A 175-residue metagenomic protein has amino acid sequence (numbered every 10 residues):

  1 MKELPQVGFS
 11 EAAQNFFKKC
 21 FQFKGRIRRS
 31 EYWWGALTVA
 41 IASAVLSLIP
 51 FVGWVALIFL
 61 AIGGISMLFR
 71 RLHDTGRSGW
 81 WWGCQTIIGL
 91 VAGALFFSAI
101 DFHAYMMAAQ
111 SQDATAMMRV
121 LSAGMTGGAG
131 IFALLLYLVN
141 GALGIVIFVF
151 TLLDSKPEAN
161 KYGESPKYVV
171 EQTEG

Functional and structural regions predicted by a protein language model:
M1-V39, G63-W81, V149-G175: Membrane-interface extramembranous regions at the lipid-water interface
L4-F16, P50, T115, T126 (+1 more regions): Coil-to-alpha-helix initiation sites in intrinsically disordered, low-complexity, charged segments
V7-S10, F59, S122-T126, L136: Short linear motifs at secondary-structure transitions and domain/linker junctions
F23, S122-G128, K161: Intrinsically disordered, low-complexity segments enriched in small/polar residues
S30-I65, S78-A104, G128-L152: Hydrophobic alpha-helical transmembrane segments in multi-pass membrane proteins
A104-M125: Membrane-interfacial helical/loop segments at transmembrane boundaries in membrane proteins
